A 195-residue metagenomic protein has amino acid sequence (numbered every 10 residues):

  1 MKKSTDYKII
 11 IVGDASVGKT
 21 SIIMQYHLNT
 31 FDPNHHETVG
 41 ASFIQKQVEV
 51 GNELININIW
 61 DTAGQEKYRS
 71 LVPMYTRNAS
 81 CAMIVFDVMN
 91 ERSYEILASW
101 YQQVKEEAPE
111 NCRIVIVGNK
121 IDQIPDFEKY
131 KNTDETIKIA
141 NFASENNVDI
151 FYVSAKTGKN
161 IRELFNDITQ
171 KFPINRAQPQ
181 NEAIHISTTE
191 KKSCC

Functional and structural regions predicted by a protein language model:
M1-S16, T20, H27, E49-L54 (+3 more regions): Conserved P-loop small GTPase signature centered on TRAFAC-class small GTPases
L28-L54: Switch I (effector-binding) loop of TRAFAC-class P-loop GTPase G-domains
T38-A41, A63-E66, S99: Short gly/ser/thr-rich secondary-structure transition/capping motifs
I55-Y68: Switch II (G3) loop of P-loop NTPases
I59, V85, V117: Generic enzyme active-site microenvironment
E66, E91-R92, I124: Catalytic P-loop NTPase motifs of RecA-like helicase/translocase cores
R69-N90, Y101-E107: Inter-motif core of Ras-like GTPase G domains
